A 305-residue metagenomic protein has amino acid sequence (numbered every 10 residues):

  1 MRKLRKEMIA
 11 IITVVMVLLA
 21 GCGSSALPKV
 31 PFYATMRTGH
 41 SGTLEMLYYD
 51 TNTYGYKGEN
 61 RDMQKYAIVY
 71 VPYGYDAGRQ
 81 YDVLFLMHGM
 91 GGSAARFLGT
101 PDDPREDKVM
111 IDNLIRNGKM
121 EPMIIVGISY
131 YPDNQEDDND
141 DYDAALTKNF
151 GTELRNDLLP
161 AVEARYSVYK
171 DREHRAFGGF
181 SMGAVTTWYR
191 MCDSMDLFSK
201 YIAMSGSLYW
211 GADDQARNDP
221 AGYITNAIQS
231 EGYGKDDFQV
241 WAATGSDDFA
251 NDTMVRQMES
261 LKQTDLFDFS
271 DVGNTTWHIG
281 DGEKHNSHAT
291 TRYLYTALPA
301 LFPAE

Functional and structural regions predicted by a protein language model:
M1-I11: Bacterial N-terminal signal peptides that target proteins for export
L18-G21: C-terminal motif of bacterial Sec signal peptides marking the signal peptidase cleavage site
G23-E305: Non-catalytic cap/lid and distal C-terminal segments of serine-dependent acyl enzymes
